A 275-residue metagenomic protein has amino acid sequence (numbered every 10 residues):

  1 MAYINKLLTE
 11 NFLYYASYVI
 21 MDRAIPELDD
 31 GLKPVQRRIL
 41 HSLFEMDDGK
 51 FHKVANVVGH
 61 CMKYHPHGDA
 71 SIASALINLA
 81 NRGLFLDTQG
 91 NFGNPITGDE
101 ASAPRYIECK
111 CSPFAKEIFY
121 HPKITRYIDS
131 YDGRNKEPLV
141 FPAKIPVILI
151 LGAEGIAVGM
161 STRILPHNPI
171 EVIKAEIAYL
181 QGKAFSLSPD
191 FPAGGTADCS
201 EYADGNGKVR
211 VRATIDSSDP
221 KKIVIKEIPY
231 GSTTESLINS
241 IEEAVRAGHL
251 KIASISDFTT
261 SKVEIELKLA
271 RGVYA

Functional and structural regions predicted by a protein language model:
M1-K208, E266: Catalytic phosphate-handling regions of large nucleic-acid enzymes and associated NTPases
D204-A275: Charged, surface-exposed alpha-helical interface/stalk elements
